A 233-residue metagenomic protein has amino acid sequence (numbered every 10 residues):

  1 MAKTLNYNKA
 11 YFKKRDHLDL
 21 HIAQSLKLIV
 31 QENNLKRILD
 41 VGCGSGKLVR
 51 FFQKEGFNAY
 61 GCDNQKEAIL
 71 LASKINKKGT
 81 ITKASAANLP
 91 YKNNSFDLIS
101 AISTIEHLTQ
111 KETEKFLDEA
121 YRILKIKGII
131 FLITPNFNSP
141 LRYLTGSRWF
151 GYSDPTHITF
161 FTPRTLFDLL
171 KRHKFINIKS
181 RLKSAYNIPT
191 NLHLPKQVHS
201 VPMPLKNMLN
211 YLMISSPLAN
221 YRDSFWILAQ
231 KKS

Functional and structural regions predicted by a protein language model:
M1-K92, L98-I102, L117, R222-F225: Conserved N-terminal segment of class I S-adenosyl-L-methionine
R15, Q110-E119, I129-Q230: S-adenosyl-L-methionine-dependent methyltransferase catalytic module, highlighting the catalytic core
F57, G79, G128, F175-I176: A structural micro-motif
S103-H107: Short catalytic micro-motifs in class I SAM-dependent methyltransferases
L108-T109, L124-I126: Helix-to-beta-strand junctions that scaffold the AdoMet/dcAdoMet cofactor pocket in Class I SAM-dependent enzymes
